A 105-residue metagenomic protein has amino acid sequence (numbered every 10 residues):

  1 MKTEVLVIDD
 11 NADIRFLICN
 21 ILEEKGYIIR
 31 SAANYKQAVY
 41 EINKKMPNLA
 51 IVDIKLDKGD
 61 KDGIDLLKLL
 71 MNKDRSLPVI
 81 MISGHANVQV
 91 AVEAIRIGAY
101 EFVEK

Functional and structural regions predicted by a protein language model:
K2, M46-N48, N72-P78: His-Asp phosphorelay/catalytic-motif detector in bacterial-type signaling
A12-R30, K36: Two-component/phosphorelay signaling modules centered on CheY-like receiver
V39-Y40, K55, D62-S76, E93: Short amphipathic alpha-helix used as the core "switch/output" element in two-component signaling
K45-L56: Active-site beta3 strand of CheY-like receiver
K73, H85-A86, I97: Short, conserved "switch-loop" micro-motifs in signal-transduction and mechanochemical regulators
K105: A Lys-centered signature of the CheY-like receiver
